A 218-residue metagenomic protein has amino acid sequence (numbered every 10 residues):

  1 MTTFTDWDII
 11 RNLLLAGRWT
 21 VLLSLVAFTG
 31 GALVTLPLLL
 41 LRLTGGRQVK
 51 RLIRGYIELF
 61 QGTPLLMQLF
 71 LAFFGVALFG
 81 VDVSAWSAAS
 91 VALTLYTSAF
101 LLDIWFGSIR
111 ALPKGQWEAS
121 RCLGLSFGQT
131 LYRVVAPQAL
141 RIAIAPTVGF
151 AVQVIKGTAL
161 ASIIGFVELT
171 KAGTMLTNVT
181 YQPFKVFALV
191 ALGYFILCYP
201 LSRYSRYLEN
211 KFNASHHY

Functional and structural regions predicted by a protein language model:
M1-Y218: Transmembrane alpha-helices and adjacent helix-loop boundaries
